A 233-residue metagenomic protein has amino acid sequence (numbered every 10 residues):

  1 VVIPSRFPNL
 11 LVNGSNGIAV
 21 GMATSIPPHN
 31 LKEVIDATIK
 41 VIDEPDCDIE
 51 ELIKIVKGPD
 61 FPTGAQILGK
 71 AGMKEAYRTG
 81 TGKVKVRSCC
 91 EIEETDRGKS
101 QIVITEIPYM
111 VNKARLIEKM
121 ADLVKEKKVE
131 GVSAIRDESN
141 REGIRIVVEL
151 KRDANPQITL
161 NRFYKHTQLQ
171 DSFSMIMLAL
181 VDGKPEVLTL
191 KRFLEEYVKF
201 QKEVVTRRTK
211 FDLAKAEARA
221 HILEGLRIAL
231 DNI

Functional and structural regions predicted by a protein language model:
V1-V12, G17-V20, S25: Long insertion/accessory domains within large nucleic-acid-processing enzymes
N16, M22-I233: C-terminal interaction appendages of subunits in large macromolecular complexes
